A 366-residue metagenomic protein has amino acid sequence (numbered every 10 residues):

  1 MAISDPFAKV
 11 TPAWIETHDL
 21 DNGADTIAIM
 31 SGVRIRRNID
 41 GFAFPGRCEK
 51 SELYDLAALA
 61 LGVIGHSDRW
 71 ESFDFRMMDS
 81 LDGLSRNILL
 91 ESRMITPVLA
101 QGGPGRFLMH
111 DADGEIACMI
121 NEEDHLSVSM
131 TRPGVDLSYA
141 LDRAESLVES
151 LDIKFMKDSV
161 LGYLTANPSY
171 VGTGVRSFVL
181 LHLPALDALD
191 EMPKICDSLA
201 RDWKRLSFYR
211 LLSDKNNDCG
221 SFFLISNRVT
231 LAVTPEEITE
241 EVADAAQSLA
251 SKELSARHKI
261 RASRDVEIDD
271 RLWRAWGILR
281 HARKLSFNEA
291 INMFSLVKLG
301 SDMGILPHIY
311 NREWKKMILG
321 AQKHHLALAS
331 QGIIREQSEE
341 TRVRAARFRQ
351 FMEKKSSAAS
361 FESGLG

Functional and structural regions predicted by a protein language model:
M1-G162, V175-R176, D187-G366: Long, Pro/Ser/Thr-rich low-complexity/intrinsically disordered regulatory tracts in eukaryotic proteins
G162-L180: Conserved phosphate/anionic-ligand binding catalytic regions in large, soluble enzymes, centered on
